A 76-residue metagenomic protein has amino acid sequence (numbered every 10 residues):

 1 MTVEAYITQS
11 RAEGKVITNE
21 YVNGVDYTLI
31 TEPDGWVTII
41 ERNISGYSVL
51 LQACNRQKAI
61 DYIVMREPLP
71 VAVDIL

Functional and structural regions predicted by a protein language model:
M1-V22, V73: Negatively charged, low-complexity tracts enriched in Asp/Glu with abundant Ser/Thr
K15-E20, Y27-L29, I39, A59: N-terminal targeting/docking segments
D26-Y47: Short aromatic-glycine-(Arg/Gly/Cys) micro-motifs in beta-strand/loop hairpins
I44-R56: A short, exposed loop/beta-hairpin motif centered on an aromatic-Gly-Thr core
C54-P70: A short, charged, amphipathic alpha-helix used as a generic interaction element across diverse proteins
